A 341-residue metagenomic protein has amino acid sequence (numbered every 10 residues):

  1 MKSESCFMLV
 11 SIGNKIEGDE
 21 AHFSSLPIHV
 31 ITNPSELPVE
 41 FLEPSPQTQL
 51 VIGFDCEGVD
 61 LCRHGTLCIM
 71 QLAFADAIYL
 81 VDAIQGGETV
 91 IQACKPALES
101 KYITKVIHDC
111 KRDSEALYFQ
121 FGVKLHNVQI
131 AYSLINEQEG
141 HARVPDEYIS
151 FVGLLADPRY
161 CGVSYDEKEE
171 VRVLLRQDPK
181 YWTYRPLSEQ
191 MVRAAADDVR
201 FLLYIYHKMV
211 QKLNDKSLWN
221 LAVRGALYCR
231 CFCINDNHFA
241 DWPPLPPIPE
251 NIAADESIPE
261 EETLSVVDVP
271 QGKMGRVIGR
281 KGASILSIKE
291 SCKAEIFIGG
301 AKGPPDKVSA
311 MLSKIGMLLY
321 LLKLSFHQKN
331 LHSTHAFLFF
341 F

Functional and structural regions predicted by a protein language model:
M1-I52, G87, S217: N-terminal accessory regions of nucleic-acid-interacting proteins
G53-H64: Short acidic, Gly/Ser-rich segments with clustered Asp/Glu that frequently serve as metal-coordination loops in enzyme
L67, Q71-A75, K111-K180, Y184-L187: Metal-dependent phosphoesterase core characteristic of DEDDh/y 3'-5' exonuclease domains
S100-K105: Short active-site oxyanion
G162-F232: Acidic, Mg2+-coordinating catalytic module of metal-dependent nucleases/exonucleases that use a two-metal-ion mechanism
H207, K212-R276, A283-E290: Acidic catalytic cores of enzymes that act on phosphate-bearing nucleotides/polynucleotides
K289, V308-S333: Charge-rich, low-aromatic oligomerization/scaffolding segments with amphipathic character
C292-D306: Polar interaction faces of repeat-based domains
